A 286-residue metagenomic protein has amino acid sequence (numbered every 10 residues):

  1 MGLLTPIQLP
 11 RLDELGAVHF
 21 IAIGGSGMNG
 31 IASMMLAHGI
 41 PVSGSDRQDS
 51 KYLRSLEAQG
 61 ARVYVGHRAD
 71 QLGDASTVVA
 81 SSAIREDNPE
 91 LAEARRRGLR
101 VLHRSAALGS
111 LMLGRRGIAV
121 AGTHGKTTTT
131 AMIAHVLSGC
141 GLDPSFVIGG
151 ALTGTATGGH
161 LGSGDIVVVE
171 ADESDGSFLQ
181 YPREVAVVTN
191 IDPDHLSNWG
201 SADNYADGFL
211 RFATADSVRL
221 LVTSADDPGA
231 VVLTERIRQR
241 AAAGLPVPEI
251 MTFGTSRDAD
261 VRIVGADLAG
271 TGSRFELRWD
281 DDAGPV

Functional and structural regions predicted by a protein language model:
M1-A107, A259-R262, A283-P285: N-terminal leader/targeting and accessory segments in enzymes
T5-I7, S145-V147, F253, V261-V264: Intrinsically disordered, low-complexity segments enriched in polar/charged residues with Gly/Pro, especially when
E14-A17, I21, L56, S81 (+2 more regions): Adenine nucleotide phosphate-binding catalytic loops in nucleotide-utilizing enzymes
G16, G44, G66, G149-G150 (+4 more regions): Glycine-centered flexibility motif
F20, M34-A37, E57-A58, Q71 (+2 more regions): Phosphate-binding loop of NTP-binding sites
P41-D46, S145-F146, V168, T252: Short beta-strand "acidic-cap" motif of Rossmann-like dinucleotide-binding folds
S45-D46, G150-A156, A259-A269: Short linear motifs in intrinsically disordered
